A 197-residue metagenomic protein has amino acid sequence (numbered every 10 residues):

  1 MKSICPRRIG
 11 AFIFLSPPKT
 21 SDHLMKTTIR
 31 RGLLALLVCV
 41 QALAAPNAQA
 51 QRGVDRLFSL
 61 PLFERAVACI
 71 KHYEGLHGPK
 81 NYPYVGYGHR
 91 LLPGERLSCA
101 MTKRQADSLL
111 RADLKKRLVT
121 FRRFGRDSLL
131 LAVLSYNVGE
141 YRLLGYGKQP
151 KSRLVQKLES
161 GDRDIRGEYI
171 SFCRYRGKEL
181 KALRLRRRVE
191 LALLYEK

Functional and structural regions predicted by a protein language model:
P6, L15, H23-L24: Short hydrophobic targeting helices and cationic amphipathic motifs that mediate membrane/organellar targeting
H23-L33: Bacterial N-terminal signal peptides that target proteins for export
V40-A48: C-terminal segment of classical bacterial N-terminal signal peptides
N47-H77, H89, P93-G94, M101-T120 (+1 more regions): Long, amphipathic alpha-helical surface segments
G78-Y82, T120-L130, E168: Surface-exposed patches in mature extracellular/periplasmic domains of secreted proteins
L130-Y141, S171-C173: Acidic helix/loop microenvironments that form the catalytic cleft of cell-wall polysaccharide enzymes
